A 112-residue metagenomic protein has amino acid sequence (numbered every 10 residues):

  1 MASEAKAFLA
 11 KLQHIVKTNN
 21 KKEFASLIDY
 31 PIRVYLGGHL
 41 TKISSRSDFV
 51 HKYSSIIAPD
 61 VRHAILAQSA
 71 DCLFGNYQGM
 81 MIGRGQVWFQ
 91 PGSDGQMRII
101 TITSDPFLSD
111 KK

Functional and structural regions predicted by a protein language model:
M1-H14, A25-K112: C-terminal-biased regions
K17-T18: Charged, alpha-helical scaffolding/interaction elements associated with membrane systems
